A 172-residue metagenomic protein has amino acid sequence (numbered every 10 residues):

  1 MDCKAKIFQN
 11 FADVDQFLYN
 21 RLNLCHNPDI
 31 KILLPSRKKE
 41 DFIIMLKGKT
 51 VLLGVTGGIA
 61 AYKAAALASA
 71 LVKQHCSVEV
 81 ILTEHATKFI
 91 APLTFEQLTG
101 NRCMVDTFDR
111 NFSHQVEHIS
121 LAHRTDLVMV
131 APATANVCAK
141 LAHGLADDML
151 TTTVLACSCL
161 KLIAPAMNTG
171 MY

Functional and structural regions predicted by a protein language model:
M1-D2, F11, L24, F89: Low-complexity, intrinsically disordered regions enriched in charged/polar residues
D2-V14, L33: Cationic, amphipathic, low-complexity segments that mediate targeting or membrane/lipid association
Q9, Q16-Y19, H26: Low-complexity, intrinsically disordered or signal/transmembrane-proximal segments
N10, N20, I32, A61-A65 (+1 more regions): Residue-level recognition of conserved structural "scaffold" positions that shape functional pockets and channels
N20-R21, C25, I32-S36, E40: N-terminal amphipathic/hydrophobic targeting modules at extreme N-termini, encompassing cleavable Sec/SRP-type signal
H26, K38-Y172: A cross-family phosphate/adenosyl-ligand binding-site feature
